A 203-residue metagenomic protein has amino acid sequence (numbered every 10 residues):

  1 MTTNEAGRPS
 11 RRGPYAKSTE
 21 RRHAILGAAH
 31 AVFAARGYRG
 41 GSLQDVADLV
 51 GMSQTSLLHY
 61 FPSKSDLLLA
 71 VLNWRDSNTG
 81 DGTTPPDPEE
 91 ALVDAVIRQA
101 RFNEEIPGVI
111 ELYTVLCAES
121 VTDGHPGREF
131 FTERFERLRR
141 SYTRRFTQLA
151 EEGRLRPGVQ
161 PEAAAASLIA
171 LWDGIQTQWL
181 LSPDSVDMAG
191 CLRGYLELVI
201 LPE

Functional and structural regions predicted by a protein language model:
M1-E20: N-terminal intrinsically disordered/low-complexity leader segments
R21-A24, A28-A70: Helix-turn-helix
Q54, S65, D76, I169-Q176: Conserved acidic functional residues
A70, D81-I110, P161-L168: Hydrophobic alpha-helical connector segments
N73-T79: Short, basic, alpha-helical segments at the C-terminal edge of helix-turn-helix-like DNA-binding modules
T84-E89, D94, I106-G108, H125-E152: Amphipathic alpha-helical packing segments from all-alpha helical-bundle domains
I97-E104, L112-T122, L198-V199: Helix-loop "lid/cap" segments that line or gate small-molecule binding pockets
G124-E136, E151-E197: Hydrophobic/aromatic-rich alpha-helical bundle segments in the mid-to-C-terminal region
